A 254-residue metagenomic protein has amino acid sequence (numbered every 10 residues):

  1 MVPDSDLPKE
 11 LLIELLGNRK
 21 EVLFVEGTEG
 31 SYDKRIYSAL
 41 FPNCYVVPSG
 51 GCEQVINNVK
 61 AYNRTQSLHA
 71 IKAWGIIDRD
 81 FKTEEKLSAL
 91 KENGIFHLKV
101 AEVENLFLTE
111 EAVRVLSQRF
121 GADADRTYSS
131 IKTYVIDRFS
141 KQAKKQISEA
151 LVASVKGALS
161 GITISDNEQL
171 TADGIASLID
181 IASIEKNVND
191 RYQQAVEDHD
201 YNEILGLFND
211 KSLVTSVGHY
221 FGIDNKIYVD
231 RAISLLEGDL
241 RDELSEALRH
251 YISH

Functional and structural regions predicted by a protein language model:
M1-E84: RecA-like P-loop NTPase motor core
E84, L90-H254: C-terminal accessory helical subdomains adjacent to catalytic cores in phosphodiester- and nucleotide-handling enzymes
